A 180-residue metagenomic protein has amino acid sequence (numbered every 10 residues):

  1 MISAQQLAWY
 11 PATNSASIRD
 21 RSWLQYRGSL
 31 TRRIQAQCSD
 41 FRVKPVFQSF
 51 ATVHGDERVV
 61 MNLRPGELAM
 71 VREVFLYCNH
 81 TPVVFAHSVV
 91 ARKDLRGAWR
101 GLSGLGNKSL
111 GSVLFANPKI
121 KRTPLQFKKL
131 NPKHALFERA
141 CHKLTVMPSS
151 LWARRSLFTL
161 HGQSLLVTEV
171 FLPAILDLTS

Functional and structural regions predicted by a protein language model:
M1-S180: Composition-driven recognition of glycine/serine/threonine/acidic- and proline-rich low-complexity segments and repeats
